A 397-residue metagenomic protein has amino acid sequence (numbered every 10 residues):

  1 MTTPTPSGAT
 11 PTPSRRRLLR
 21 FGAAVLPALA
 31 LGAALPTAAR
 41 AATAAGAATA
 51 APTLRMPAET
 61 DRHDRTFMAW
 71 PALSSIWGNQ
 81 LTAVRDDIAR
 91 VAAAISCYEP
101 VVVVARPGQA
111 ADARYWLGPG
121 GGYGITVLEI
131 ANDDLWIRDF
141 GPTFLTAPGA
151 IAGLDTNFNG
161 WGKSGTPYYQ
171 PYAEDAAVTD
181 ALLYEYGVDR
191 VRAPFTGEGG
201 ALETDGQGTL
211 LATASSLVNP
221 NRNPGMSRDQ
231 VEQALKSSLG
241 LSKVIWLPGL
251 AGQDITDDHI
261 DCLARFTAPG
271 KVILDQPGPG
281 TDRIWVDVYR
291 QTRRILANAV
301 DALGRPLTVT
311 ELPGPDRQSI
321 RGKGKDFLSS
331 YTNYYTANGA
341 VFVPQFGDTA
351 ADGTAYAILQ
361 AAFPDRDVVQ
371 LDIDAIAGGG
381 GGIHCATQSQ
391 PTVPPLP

Functional and structural regions predicted by a protein language model:
M1-S14, A24-L31, T37-A38: N-terminal secretory signal peptides
R20: Basic, Lys/Arg-rich alpha-helical nucleic-acid-recognition elements, primarily the DNA-binding modules of transcription
P36-A47: Sec-dependent signal peptide cleavage junction
G46-P397: The feature marks the mature, well-folded catalytic cores of soluble enzymes
